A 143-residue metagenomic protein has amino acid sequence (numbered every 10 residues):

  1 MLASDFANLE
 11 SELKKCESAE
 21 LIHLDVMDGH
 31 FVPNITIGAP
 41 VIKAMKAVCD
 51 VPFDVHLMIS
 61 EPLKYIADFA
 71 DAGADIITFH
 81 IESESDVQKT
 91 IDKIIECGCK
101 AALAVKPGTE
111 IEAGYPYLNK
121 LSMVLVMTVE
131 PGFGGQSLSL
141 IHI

Functional and structural regions predicted by a protein language model:
M1, N34, F79, K106 (+1 more regions): Pocket-edge positions in alpha/beta enzyme catalytic cores
M1-A72, I76-T78, E84-D86, A101 (+1 more regions): Conserved N-terminal beta1-alpha1 strand-loop-helix module at the mouth
G73, G98, T128: Conserved functional loop/turn residues at catalytic and ligand-binding sites
H80-E82, M127-T128: Short beta->alpha connector loops at strand-helix junctions that form conserved, small/polar/Pro-enriched
I91: Extended substrate/RNA-proximal surfaces in nucleic-acid metabolism proteins
I95: Anion (oxyanion) recognition and catalysis
A104-S139: Histidine/lysine/aspartate-rich catalytic loop segments that bind and position anionic ligands
I141-I143: Conserved small/polar residues in nucleotide/adenosyl-binding loops
